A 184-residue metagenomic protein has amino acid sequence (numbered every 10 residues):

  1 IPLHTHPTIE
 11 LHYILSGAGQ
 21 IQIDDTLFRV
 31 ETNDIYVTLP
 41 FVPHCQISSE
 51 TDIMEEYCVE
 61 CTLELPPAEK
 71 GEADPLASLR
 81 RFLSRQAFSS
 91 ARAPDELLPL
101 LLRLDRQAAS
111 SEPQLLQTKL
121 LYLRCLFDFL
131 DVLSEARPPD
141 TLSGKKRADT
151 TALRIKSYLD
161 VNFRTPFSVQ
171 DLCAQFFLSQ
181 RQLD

Functional and structural regions predicted by a protein language model:
I1, Y36-T38, V42-S111, F127-P138: A hydrophobic/aromatic-rich effector-binding and dimerization subdomain of bacterial HTH-type transcriptional regulators
H4-H6, H44, Q182: Histidine-centered divalent metal-coordination motifs
T5-I21: Short, conserved beta-strand element in jelly-roll/cupin
A18-Q20, L27, P43: Structural motif
D25-P40: Short acidic-glycine-tyrosine-enriched beta hairpin
N33, Q182-D184: Short hydrophobic/aromatic patch on the recognition helix
L83-P94, A108-Y122, F127-T165, V169-F176: Short, Lys/Arg-enriched, Trp-marked, Pro/Gly-tolerant hinge/linker segments that flank
S179: Helix-turn-helix DNA-binding motif, specifically the short coil turn and the N-cap/start of the second
